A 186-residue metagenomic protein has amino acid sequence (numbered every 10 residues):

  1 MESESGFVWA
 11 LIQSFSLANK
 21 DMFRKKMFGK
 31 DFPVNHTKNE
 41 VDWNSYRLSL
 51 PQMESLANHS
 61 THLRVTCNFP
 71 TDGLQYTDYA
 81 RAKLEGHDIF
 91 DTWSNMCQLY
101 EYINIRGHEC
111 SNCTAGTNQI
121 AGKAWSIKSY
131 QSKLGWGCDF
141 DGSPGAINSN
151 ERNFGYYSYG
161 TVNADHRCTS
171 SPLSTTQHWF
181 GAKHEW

Functional and structural regions predicted by a protein language model:
M1-W186: Mature extracellular or lumenal effector domains of secreted proteins and single-pass membrane receptors/adhesion
